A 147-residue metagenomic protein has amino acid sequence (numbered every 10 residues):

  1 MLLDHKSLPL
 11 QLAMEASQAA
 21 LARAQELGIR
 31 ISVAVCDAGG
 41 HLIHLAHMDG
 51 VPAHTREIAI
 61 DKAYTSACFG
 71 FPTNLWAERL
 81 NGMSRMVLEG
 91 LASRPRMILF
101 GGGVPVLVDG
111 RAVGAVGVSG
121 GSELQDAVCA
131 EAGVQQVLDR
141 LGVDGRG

Functional and structural regions predicted by a protein language model:
M1-G147: Flexible, solvent-exposed loop/hinge segments and secondary-structure transition points
